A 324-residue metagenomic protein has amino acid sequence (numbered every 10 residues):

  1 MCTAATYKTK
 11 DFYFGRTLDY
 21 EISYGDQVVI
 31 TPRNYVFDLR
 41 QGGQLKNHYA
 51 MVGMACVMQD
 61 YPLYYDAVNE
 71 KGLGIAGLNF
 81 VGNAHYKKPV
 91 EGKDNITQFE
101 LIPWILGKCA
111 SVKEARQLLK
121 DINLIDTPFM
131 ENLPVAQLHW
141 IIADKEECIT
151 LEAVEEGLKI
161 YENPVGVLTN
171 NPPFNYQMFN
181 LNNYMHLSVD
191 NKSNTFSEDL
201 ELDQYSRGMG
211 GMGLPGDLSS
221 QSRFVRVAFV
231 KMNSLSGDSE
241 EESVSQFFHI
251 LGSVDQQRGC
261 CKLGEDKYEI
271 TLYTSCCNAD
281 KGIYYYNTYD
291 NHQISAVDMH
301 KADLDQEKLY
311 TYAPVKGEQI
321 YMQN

Functional and structural regions predicted by a protein language model:
M1-K93, D126, T311, V315 (+1 more regions): A contiguous strand-loop segment
M1-Y13, T127-F129, V135-A136, D144-E147 (+1 more regions): C-terminus-biased signal that marks the final domain/tail of proteins
F14, I75-G77, I160, Y284-N287: Short hydrophobic/aromatic-rich beta-strand segments that constitute the beta-sheet cores of beta-sandwich/beta-barrel
Y20-I22, V81-N83, E156-K159, G166 (+1 more regions): Short, surface-exposed beta-strand-loop junctions and turns on beta-sheet-rich folds
V28, V68, I149-A153, K159 (+1 more regions): Broad, structure-driven detector of short, well-ordered beta-strand segments within folded domains
G92-P128, E240-F248: Proteins synthesized as precursors that undergo proteolytic processing into mature forms
D121-K159: Catalytic cofactor-binding cores of redox enzymes
